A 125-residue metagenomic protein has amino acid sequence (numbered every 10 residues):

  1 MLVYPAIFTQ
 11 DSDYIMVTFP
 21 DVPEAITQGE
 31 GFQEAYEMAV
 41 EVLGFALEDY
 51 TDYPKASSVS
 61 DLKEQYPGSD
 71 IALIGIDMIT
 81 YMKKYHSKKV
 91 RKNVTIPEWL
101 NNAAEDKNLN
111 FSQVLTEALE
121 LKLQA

Functional and structural regions predicted by a protein language model:
M1-D13, T18, D70: N-terminal segment of the canonical double-stranded RNA-binding domain
M1-V3, E41-K107, Q113-T116, E120-L121 (+1 more regions): Short, charged, surface-exposed hinge/linker loops at domain edges that act as mobile lids or interdomain connectors
P20, E30, D106: Surface loops and adjacent helix of pleckstrin homology
P20-P23, P97: Short, proline-centered helix/strand-breaking motifs
P23-Q33: A short, exposed loop/beta-hairpin motif centered on an aromatic-Gly-Thr core
E30-G31, E37-G44: A short mixed-secondary-structure module that forms the rim of ligand-binding clefts
